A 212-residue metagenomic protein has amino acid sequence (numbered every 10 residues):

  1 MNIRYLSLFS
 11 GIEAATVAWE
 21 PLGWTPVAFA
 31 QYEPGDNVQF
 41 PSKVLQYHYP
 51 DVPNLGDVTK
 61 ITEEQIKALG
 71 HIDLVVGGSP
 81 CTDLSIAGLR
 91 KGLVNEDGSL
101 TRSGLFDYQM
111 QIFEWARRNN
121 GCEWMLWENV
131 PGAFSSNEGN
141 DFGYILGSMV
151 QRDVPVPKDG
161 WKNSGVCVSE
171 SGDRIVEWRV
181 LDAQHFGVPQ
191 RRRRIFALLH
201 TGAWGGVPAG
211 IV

Functional and structural regions predicted by a protein language model:
M1-I3, G70: Short helix-loop-beta connector
I3-K60: SAM cofactor-binding core of SAM-dependent methyltransferases, primarily the Rossmann-like beta-alpha-beta module
Y5, V75, M125: Receiver (REC) domain switch-region micro-motif
L22, G70-H71, V75: Short, solvent-exposed loop/edge-beta patches enriched in aromatic
G56, G77, W127: Short glycine/serine/threonine-enriched helix-capping/active-site loop that flanks the nucleotide-sugar donor pocket
E64-I72, L84-V212: Class I S-adenosyl-L-methionine
P80: Short glycine-/small-residue-rich Rossmann-like dinucleotide-binding loops
